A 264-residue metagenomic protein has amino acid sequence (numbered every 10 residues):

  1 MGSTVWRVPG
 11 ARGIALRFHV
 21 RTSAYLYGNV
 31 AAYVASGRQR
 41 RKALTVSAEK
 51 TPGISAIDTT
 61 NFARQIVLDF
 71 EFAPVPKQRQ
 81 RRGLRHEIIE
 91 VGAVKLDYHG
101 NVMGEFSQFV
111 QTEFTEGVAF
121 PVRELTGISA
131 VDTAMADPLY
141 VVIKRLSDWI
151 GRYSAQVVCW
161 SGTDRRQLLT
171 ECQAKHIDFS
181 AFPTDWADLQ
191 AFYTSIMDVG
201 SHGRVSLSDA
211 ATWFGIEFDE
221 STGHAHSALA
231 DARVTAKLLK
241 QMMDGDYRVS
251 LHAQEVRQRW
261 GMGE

Functional and structural regions predicted by a protein language model:
G2, G10-G13, G28, G37: Residue-identity detector for glycine
V30-H99: Entry/capping segment at the start of metal-dependent catalytic domains with acidic active-site entry clusters
A63, L84-V91, K95-T126, S147-E264: Metal-dependent phosphoesterase core characteristic of DEDDh/y 3'-5' exonuclease domains
E124-I143: Metal-dependent phosphoesterase signature
